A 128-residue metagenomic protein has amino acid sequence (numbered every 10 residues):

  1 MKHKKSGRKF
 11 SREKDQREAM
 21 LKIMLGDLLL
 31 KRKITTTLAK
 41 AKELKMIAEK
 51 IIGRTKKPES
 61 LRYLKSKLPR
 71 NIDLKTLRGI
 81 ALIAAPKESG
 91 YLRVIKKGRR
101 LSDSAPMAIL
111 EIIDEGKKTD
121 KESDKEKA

Functional and structural regions predicted by a protein language model:
M1-R12, Q16-A19, I23-A128: Structured, basic alpha/beta domains of bacterial-type, RNA-associated proteins
